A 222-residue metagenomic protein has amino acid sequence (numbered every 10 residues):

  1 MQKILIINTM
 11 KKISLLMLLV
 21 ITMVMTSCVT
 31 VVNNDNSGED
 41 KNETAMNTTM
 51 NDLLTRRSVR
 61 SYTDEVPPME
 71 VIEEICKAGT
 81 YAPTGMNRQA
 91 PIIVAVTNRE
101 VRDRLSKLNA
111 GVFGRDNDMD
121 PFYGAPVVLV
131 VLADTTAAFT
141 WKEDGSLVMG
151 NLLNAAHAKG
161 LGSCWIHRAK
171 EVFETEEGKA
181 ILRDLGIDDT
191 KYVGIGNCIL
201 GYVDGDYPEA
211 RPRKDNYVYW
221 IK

Functional and structural regions predicted by a protein language model:
I4-M17: Bacterial N-terminal signal peptides that target proteins for export
N8-M10, V24-M25, N33-N36: N-terminal regions of proteins, emphasizing targeting and processing segments when present
M17-T26: Bacterial N-terminal signal peptides
C28-K222: Acidic, surface-exposed loops and disordered segments
